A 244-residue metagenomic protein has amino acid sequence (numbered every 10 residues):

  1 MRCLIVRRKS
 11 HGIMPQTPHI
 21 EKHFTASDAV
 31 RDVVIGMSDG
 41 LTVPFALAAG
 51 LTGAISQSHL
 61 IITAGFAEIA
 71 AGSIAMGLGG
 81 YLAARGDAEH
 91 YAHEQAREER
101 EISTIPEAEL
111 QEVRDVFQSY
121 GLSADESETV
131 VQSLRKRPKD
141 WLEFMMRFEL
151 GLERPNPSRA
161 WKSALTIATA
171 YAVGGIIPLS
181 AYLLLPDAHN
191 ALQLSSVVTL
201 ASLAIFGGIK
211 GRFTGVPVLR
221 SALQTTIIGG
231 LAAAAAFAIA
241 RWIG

Functional and structural regions predicted by a protein language model:
G12-A84: Internal alpha-helical transmembrane segments
G12-R31, R85-I167: Cytosol/matrix-facing amphipathic helices and coiled-coil assembly/linker segments of eukaryotic membrane proteins
A29-A48, R154-S180: Transmembrane alpha-helical segments and their cytosolic interface motifs in multi-pass membrane proteins
A49-A64, S180-A191, A238-G244: Helix-coil boundary and interhelical linker segments in multi-pass alpha-helical membrane proteins
H189-A201: Structural signature of hydrophobic alpha-helical transmembrane segments
I205-G230: Interfacial loop-to-transmembrane junctions
